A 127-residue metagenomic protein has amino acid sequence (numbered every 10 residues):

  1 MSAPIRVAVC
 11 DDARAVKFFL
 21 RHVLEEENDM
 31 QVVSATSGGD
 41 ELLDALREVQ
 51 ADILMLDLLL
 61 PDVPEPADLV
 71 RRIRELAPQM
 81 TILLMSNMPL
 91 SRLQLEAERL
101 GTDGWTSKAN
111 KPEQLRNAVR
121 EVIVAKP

Functional and structural regions predicted by a protein language model:
P4-A15, L20, L24: Conserved acidic segment of CheY-like receiver
A35-I53: Acidic, metal-coordinating helix/loop segments flanking the phosphotransfer/catalytic sites of two-component signaling
D57-L59: Active-site residues of response regulator receiver
A67-P78: Short amphipathic alpha-helix used as the core "switch/output" element in two-component signaling
M88-T106: Alpha4 helix (beta4-alpha4-beta5 surface) of REC/receiver domains from two-component response regulators
R92, N110-R120: C-terminal output helix
R120-P127: The C-terminal output helix
